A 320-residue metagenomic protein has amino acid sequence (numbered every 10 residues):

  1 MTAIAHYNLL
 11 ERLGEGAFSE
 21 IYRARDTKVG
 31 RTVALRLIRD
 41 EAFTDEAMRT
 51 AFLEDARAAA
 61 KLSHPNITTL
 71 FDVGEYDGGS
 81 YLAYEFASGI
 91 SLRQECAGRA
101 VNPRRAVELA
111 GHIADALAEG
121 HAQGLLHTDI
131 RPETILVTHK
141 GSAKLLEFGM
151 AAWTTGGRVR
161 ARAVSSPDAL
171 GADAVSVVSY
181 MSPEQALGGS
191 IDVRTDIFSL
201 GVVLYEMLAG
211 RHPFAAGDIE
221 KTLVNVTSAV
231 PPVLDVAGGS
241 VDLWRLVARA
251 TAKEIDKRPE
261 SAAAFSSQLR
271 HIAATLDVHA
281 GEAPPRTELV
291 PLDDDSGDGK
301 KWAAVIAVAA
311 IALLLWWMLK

Functional and structural regions predicted by a protein language model:
E20: Conserved N-lobe ATP-binding subsite of Hanks-type protein kinase domains, especially the beta3 VAIK lysine
R39-K61: AlphaC helix of the eukaryotic protein kinase fold
F43-E46, K140-P183, L187: Activation segment of protein kinases
V73: Activation-segment/catalytic-loop signature of the eukaryotic protein kinase fold
D77-S91, E95: Conserved short submotifs of the Hanks-type protein kinase catalytic core that shape the nucleotide-binding pocket
D115-L125: Protein kinase catalytic-loop region centered on the HRD/HxD motif
L117, L136, L146, V177-A280: C-terminal lobe helix-coil module of Hanks-type protein kinase domains
